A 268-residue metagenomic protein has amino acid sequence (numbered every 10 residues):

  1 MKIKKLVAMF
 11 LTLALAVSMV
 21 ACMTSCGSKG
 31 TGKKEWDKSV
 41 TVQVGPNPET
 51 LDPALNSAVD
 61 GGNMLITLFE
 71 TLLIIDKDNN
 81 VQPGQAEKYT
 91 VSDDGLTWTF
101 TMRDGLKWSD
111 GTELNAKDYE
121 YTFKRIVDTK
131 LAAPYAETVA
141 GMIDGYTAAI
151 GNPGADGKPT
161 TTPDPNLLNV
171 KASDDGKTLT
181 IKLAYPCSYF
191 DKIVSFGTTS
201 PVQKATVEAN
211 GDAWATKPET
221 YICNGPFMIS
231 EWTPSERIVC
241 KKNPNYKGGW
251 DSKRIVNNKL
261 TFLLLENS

Functional and structural regions predicted by a protein language model:
M1-V40, T50-P53, N80-P83, A209: Short, low-complexity disordered leader/linker segments with a strong preference for bacterial N-terminal type II
K33-W36, P48-L55, N79-Q82, Y189-K192 (+2 more regions): Short, solvent-exposed loop/turn elements at domain surfaces
W36-E49, T97-F100, Y119-T122, L179-I181 (+3 more regions): Short, well-ordered beta-strand elements
Q43-D93, I222: N-terminal lobe/hinge region of extracytoplasmic solute-binding protein
L73, K77, D104-K107, K124-A132 (+3 more regions): Sec-exported extracytoplasmic/periplasmic mature domains
E87-T138, T180: Aromatic- and charge-enriched surface segment that lines or borders ligand/interaction sites
E120, P134-A205: Surface-exposed binding/hinge segments that line and control ligand-binding clefts or catalytic entry sites
P165, G176, K182-R254, K259: Gly/Pro-rich hinge or "lid" segments in bacterial periplasmic/extracellular proteins
